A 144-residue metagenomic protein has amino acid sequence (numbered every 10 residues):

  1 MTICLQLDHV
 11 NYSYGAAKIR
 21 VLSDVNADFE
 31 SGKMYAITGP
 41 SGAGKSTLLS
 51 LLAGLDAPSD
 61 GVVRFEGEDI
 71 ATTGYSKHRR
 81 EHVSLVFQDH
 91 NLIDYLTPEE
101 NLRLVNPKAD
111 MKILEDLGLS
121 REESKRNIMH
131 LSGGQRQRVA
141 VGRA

Functional and structural regions predicted by a protein language model:
M1-L7, N11-D24: A short, flexible loop at the N-terminus of ABC-type nucleotide-binding domains that lies
A36, L85, N91, V139-A144: ABC ATPase nucleotide-binding domain "signature" region
T38-P40: The feature captures the beta-strand-to-loop junction immediately N-terminal to the Walker
A53: Helix-to-loop junction immediately C-terminal to a conserved catalytic motif
G61-D69: Conserved ABC transporter NBD signature motif
D69-S84: ABC ATPase NBD coupling module
A109-E123: Conserved ABC ATPase "signature" region
N127-L131, Q135-Q137: Conserved ABC ATPase signature
